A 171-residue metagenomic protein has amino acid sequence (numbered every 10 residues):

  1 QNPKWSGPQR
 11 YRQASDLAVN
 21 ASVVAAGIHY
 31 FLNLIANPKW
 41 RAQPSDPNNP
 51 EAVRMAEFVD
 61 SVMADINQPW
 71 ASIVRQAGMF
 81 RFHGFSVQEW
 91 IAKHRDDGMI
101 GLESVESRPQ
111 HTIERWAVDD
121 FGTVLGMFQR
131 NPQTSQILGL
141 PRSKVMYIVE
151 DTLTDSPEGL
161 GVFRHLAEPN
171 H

Functional and structural regions predicted by a protein language model:
Q1-N67: Extended, helix-rich architectural segments
P50-H171: Structured, contiguous alpha/beta core segments that scaffold functional sites
